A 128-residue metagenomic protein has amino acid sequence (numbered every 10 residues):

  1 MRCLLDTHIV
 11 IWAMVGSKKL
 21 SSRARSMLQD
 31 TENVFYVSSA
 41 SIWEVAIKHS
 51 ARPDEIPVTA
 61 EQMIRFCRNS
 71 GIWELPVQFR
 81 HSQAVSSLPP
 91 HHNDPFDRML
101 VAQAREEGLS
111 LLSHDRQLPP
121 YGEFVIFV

Functional and structural regions predicted by a protein language model:
M1-V37, S50-R65, E107, R116-P120: Short, well-structured N-terminal submotif of metal-dependent ribonuclease cores
T7-H8, V45, V85, A104: Generic structural signal for small/hydrophobic residues in well-ordered secondary structure, especially within
I9, S41-I42, H81, L100 (+1 more regions): Alpha-helix capping/helix-boundary segments
G16-S17, K48, L88, F124: Residue-level signal for well-ordered alpha-helical positions
Y36, L75, I126: General small-molecule cofactor/ligand-binding pocket signal
E44, R65, Q83-A84, P120-Y121: Short secondary-structure capping/turn micro-motifs that flank functional sites
P57-E61, R68-H114: Active-site neighborhoods of divalent-metal-dependent phosphate/nucleic-acid chemistry enzymes
G122-V128: Active-site regions of enzymes building and remodeling cell-envelope glycoconjugates
